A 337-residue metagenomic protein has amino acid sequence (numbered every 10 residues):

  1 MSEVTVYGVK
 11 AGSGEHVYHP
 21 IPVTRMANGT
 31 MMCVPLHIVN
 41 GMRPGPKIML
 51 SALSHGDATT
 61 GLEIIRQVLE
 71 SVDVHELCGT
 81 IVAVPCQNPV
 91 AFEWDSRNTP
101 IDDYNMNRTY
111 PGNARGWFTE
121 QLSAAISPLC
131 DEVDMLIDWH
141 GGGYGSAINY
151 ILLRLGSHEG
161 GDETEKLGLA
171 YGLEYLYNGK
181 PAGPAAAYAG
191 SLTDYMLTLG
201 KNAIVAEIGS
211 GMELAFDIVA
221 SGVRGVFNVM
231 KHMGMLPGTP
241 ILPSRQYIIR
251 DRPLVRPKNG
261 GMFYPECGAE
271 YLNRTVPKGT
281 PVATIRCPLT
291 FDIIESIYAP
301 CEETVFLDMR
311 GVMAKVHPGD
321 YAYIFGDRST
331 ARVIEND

Functional and structural regions predicted by a protein language model:
M1-D337: Structured catalytic-domain cores with a bias toward divalent-metal coordination
